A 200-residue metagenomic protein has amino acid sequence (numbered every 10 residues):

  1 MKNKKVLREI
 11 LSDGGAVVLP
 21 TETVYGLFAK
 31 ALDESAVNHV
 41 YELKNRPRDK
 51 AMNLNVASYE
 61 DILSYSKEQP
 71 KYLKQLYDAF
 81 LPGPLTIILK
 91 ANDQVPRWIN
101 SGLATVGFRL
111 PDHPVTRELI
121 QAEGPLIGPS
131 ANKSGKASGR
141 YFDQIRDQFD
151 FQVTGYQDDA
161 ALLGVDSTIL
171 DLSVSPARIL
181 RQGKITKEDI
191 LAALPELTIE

Functional and structural regions predicted by a protein language model:
M1-E200: Active-site-adjacent structural elements in enzyme catalytic cores
